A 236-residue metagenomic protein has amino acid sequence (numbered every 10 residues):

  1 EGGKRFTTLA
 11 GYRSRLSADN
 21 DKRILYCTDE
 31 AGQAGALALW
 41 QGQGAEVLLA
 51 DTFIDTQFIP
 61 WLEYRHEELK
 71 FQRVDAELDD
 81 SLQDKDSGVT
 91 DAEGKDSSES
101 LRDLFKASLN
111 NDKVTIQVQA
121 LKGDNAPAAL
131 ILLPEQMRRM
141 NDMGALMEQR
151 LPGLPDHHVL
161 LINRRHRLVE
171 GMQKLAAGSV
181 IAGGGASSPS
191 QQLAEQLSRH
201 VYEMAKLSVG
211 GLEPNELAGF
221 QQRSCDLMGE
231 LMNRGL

Functional and structural regions predicted by a protein language model:
E1-L236: Conserved GHKL (Bergerat-fold) ATPase module
